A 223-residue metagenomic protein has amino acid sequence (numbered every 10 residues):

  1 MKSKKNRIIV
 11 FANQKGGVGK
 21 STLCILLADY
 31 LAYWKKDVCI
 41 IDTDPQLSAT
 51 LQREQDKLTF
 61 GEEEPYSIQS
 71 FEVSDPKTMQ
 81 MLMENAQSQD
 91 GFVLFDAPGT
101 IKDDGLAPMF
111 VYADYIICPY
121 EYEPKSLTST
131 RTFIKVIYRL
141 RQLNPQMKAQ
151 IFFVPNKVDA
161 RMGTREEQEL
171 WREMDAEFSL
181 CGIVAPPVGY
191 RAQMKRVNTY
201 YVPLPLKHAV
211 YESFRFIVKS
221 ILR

Functional and structural regions predicted by a protein language model:
K2, I8, A12-V18, D29-D103 (+2 more regions): P-loop/Walker-type NTP enzyme "switch/lid" segment
T22-L23: Hydrophobic positions on the alpha1 helix immediately C-terminal to the Walker A/P-loop
I40, F95, C118, F153-P155: Structural beta-sheet core signal
L47-S48, T100-K102, P124-S126, L140 (+1 more regions): Catalytic P-loop NTPase motifs of RecA-like helicase/translocase cores
D104-P124: Inter-motif core of Ras-like GTPase G domains
T130-Q146: Conserved C-terminal guanine-recognition region of P-loop GTPase G domains, centered on the G4
K157-P203: Beta-strand-loop-alpha "switch" segments that mediate conformational coupling across diverse proteins
T199-R223: NTP-binding/hydrolysis catalytic cores, primarily Walker-type P-loop NTPases
